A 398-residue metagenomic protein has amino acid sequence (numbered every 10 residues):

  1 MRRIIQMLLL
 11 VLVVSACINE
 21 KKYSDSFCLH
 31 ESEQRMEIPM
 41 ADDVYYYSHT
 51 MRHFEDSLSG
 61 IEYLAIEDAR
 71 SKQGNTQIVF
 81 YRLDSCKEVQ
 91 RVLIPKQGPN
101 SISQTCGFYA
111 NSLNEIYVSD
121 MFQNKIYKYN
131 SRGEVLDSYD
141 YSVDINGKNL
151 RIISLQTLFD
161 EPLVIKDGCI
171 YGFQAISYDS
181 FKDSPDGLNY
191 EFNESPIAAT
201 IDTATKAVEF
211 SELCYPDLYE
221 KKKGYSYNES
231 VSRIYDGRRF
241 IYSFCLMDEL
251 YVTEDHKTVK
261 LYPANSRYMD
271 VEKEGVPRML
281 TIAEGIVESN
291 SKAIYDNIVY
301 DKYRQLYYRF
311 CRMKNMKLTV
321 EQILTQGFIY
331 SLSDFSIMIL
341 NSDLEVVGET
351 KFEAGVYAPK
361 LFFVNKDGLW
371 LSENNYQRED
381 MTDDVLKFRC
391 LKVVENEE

Functional and structural regions predicted by a protein language model:
P39-T76, D296-I298, L306-R312: Beta-strand-rich domains and repeat architectures in extracellular enzymes and scaffolds, especially beta-propellers
H49-S59, C106-N111, T157-D167, N228-D236 (+2 more regions): Structural signature of eukaryotic scaffold interfaces centered on beta-propeller domains
E67-R70, F173-N193, R312-S331, N374-F388: Short, conserved, GDST-rich strand-edge loop motifs in beta-rich repeat architectures
I78-R82, D186-T205, Q326-D343, D384-N396: Beta-propeller blade signature
K87-E115, M121, S142-I153, F352-A358: Blade-loop segments of beta-propeller domains
Q123-N124, S131-D167, F173-S180: Asp-box/WD-like beta-propeller blade repeats and closely related beta-sheet repeat scaffolds
N265-K273, P277-L280, E345-N365: Conserved blade-ending motifs and adjacent loop-strand segments that build the rim/top face of beta-propeller domains
N290-I339: Loop/turn-rich, solvent-exposed surfaces of beta-rich toroidal or solenoidal domains
